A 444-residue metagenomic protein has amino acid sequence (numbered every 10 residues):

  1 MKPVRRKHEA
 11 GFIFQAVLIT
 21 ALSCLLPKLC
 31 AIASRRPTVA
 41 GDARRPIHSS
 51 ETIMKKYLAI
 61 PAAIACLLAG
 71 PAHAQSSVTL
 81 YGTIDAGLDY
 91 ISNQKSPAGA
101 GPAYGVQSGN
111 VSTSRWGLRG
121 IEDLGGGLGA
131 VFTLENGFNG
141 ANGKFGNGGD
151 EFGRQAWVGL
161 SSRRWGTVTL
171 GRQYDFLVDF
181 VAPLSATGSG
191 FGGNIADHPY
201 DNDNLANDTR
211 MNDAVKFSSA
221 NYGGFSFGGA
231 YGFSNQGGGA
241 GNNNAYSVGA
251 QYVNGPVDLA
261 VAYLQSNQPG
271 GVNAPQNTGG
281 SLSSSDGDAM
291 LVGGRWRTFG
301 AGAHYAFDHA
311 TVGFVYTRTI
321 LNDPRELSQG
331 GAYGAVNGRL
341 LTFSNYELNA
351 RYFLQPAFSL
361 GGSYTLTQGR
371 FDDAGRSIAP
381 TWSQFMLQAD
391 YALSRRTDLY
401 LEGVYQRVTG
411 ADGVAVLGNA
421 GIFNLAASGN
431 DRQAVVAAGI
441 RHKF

Functional and structural regions predicted by a protein language model:
G70-A74: Sec/Tat signal peptide C-region and signal peptidase I cleavage site
Q75-Y90, G105-Q236, N242-Y246, A250-A262 (+1 more regions): Outer membrane beta-barrel
T79-Y81, G129-V131, T167-T169, S226-G228 (+7 more regions): Residue-level detector of the transmembrane beta-barrel scaffold of outer-membrane proteins
L88-S96, F138-K144, F176-F180, N235-G239 (+5 more regions): Gram-negative outer-membrane beta-barrel proteins
G101-G105, K144, N202, S234-N235 (+4 more regions): Extracellular loop and loop/strand-boundary signature of outer-membrane beta-barrel proteins
W116-L118, A156-V158, V215, V248-A250 (+5 more regions): Membrane-embedded beta-strands of outer-membrane beta-barrel proteins, especially the hydrophobic/small aromatic
Q251-L387, Y391, Y405: Detector for outer-membrane/organellar transmembrane beta-barrel domains, recognizing the amphipathic beta-strand
L393, N430-F444: Outer-membrane beta-barrel "beta-signal"
